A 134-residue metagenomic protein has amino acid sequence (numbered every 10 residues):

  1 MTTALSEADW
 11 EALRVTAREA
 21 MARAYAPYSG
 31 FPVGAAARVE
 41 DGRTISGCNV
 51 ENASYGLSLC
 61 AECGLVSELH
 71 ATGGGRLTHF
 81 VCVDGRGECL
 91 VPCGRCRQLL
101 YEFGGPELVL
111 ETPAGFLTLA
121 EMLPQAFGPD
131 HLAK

Functional and structural regions predicted by a protein language model:
T2-L5, D9-A20, T72-K134: C-terminal binding/interaction regions
T16-E19, A61-L69: Short, well-ordered amphipathic alpha-helical segments that serve as non-catalytic structural scaffolds within diverse
Y25-Y28: Short Gly/Pro-enriched turn/cap motifs at secondary-structure boundaries
G30-V39: Short beta-strand scaffold segments in enzyme catalytic cores
R38-E40, N49-V50: Histidine- and/or cysteine-centered catalytic micro-motif in compact active-site loops
C48-C63: Compact, glycine-rich, soluble single-domain proteins
